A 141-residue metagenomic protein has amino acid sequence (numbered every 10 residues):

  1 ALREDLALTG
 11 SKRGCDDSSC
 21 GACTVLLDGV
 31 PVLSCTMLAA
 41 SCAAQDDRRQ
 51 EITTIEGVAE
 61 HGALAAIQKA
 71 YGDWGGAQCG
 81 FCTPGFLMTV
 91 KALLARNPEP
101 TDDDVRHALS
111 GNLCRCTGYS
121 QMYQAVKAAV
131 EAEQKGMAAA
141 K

Functional and structural regions predicted by a protein language model:
A1-K141: Signature of N-terminal electron-transfer/Fe-S-associated modules in redox systems
